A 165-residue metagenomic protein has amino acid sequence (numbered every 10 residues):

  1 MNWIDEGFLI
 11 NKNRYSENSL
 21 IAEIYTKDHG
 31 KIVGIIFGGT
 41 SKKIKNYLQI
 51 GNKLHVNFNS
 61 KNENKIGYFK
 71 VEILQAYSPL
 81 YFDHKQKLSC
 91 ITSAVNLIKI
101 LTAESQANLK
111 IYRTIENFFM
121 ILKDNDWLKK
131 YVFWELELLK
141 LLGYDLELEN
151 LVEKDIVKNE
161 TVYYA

Functional and structural regions predicted by a protein language model:
M1-L20, Y25-A165: Non-catalytic alpha-helical scaffolds and adjoining flexible linkers that form interface surfaces for assembly
